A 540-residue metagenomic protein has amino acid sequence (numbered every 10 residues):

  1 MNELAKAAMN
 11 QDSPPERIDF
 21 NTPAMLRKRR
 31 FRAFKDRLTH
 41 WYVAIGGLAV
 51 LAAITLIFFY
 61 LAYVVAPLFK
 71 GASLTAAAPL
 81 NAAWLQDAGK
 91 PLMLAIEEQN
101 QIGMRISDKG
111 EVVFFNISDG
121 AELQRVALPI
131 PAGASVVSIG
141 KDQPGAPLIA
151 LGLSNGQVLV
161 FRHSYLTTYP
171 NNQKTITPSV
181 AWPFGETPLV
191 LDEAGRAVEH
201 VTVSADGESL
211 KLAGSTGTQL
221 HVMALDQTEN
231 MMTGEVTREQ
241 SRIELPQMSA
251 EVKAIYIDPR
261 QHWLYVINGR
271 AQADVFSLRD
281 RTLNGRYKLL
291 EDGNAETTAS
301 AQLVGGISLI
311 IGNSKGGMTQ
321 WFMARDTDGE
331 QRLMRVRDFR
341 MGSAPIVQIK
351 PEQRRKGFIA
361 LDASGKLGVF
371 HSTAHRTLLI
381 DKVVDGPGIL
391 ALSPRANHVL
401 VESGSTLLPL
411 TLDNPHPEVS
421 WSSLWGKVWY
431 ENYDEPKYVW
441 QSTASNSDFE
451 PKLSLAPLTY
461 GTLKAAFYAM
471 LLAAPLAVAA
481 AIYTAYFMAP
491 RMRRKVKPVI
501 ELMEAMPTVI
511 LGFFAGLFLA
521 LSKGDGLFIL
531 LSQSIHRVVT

Functional and structural regions predicted by a protein language model:
L26, R30-R37, W41, L68-R105 (+14 more regions): Periplasmic/extracellular loop-to-transmembrane helix junction in inner-membrane transport proteins
F34-V64: Hydrophobic alpha-helical transmembrane signal-anchor segments
L56, A456-A481: Selective detector of the "anchor" transmembrane alpha-helix that sits immediately C-terminal
G103, I149, L210-L212, L264 (+3 more regions): Hydrophobic beta-strand positions that form the internal "hydrophobic ladder" of WD40/Gbeta-like beta-propeller blades
K109-F115, N155-R162, P170, G217-D226 (+4 more regions): Structural motif
A469-I500: Transmembrane-helix boundary motif in ABC transporter permease subunits
M503-T540: Generic hydrophobic transmembrane alpha-helix motif, especially the helices
